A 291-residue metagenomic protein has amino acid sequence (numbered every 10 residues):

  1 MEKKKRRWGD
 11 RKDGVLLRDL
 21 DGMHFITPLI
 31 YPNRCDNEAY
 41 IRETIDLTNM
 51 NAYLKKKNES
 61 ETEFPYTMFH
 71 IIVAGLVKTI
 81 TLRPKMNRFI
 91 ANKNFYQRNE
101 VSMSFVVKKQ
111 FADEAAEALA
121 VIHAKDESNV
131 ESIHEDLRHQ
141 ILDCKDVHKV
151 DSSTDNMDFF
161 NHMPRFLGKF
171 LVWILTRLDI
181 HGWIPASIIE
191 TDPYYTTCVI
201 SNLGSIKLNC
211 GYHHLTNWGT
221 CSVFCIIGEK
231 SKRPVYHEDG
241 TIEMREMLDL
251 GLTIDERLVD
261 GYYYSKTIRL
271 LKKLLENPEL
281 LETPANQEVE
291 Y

Functional and structural regions predicted by a protein language model:
M1-Y291: C-terminal catalytic/motor cores of large multi-domain enzyme assemblies
